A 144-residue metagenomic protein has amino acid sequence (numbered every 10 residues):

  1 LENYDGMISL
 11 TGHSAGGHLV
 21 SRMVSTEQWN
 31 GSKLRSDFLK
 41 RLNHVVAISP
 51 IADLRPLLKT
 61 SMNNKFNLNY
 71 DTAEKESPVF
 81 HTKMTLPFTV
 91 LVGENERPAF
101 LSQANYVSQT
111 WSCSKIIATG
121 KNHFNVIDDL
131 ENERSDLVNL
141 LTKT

Functional and structural regions predicted by a protein language model:
L1-T60: Primarily recognizes the serine-hydrolase "nucleophile elbow" in alpha/beta-hydrolase and SGNH/GDSL folds
I8, F88, C113-K115: Hydrophobic anchor at the start of a short beta-strand that flanks the dinucleotide cofactor-binding loop
G16-H18, P98, N125: Short, active-site-adjacent cap segments at secondary-structure transitions
R22, K83, V126-D129: Generic hydrophobic alpha-helical membrane-span motif
T26-Q28, M62-K65, Y106-Q109: Glycine-rich, phosphate-binding/catalytic loops in enzymes
F38-L39, H44-M62, L68-N105: The feature captures the conserved acid-bearing segment of alpha/beta-hydrolase catalytic domains
L101, N105-S108, S112-T144: C-terminal catalytic histidine-bearing segment of alpha/beta-hydrolase fold enzymes
